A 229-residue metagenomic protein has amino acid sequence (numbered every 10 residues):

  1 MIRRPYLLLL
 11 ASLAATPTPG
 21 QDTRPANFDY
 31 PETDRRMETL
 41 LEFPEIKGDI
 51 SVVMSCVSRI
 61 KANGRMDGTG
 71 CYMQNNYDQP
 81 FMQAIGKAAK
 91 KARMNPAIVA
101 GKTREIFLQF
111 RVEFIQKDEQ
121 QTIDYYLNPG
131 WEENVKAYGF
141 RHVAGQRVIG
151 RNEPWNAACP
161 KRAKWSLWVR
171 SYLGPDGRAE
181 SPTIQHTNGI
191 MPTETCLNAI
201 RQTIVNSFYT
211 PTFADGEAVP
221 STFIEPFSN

Functional and structural regions predicted by a protein language model:
I2-L9: Sec-dependent signal peptide recognition, specifically the positively charged N-region followed immediately by
L10-P19: Hydrophobic h-region of N-terminal signal peptides that target proteins for export in Gram-negative bacteria
T18-N229: Charge-biased low-complexity segments
